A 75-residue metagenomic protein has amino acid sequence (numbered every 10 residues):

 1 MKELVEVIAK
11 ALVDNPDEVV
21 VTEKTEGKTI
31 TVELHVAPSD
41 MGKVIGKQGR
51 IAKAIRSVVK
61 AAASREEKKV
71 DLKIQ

Functional and structural regions predicted by a protein language model:
M1-K43, K53, S57-Q75: RNA-contacting regions in translation and RNA-metabolism proteins, encompassing KH/S1 modules where present
